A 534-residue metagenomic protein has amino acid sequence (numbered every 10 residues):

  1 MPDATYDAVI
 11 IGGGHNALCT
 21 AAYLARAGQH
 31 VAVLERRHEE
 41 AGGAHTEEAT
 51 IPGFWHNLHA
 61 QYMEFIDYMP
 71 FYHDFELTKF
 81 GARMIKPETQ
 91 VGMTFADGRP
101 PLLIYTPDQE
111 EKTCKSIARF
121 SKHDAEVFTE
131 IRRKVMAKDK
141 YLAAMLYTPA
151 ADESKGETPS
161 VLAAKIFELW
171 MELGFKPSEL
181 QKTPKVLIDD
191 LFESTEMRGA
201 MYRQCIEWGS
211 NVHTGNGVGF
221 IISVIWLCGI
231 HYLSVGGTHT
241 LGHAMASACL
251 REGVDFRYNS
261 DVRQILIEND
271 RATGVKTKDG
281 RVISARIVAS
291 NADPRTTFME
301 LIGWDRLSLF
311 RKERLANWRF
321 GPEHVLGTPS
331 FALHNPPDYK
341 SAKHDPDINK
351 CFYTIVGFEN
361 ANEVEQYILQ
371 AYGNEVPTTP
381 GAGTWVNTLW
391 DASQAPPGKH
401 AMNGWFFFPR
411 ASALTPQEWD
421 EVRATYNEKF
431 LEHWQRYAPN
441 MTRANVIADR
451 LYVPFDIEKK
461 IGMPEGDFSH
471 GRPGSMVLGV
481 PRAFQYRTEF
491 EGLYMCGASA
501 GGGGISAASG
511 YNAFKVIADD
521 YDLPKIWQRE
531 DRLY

Functional and structural regions predicted by a protein language model:
M1-A8, R26-A27, G474-M476, F484 (+1 more regions): Extreme N-terminal leader/targeting segments of oxidoreductases
P2-Y147, R472: N-terminal glycine-rich phosphate/pyrophosphate-binding loop and immediately adjacent elements
G98-T214: Rossmann-like flavin
S121, P336-P337, Y372-P377, W419-D456: Flavin-binding catalytic cores
S194-W208, V376-W385, R436-G501: A glycine-rich dinucleotide-binding beta-alpha-beta segment and adjacent secondary-structure elements that constitute
I222-K276: Helical element adjacent to the flavin cofactor pocket in flavoenzyme catalytic cores
I230-L233, R263-A395: Mid-domain catalytic core of redox enzymes that form a hydrophobic substrate pocket/lid adjacent to a catalytic redox
A498-A518: A conserved FAD-binding loop/helix module that cradles the flavin
